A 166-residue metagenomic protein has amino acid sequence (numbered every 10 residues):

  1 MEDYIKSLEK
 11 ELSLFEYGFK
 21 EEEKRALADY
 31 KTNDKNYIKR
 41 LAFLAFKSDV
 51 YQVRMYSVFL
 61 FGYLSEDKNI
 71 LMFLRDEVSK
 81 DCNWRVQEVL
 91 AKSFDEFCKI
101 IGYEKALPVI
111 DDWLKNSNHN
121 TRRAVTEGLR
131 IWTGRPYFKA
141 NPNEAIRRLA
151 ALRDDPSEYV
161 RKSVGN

Functional and structural regions predicted by a protein language model:
M1-I70: N-terminal alpha-helical scaffold/docking segments in eukaryotic complex subunits
E2-I5, T32-A45, E66-V78, I100-D112 (+1 more regions): Amphipathic alpha-helical scaffolding segments comprising HEAT/armadillo-like alpha-solenoid repeats
K20, V53-R54, V86-Q87, R122 (+1 more regions): Residue-level detector of extended alpha-helical repeat arrays and alpha-solenoid scaffolds
E23, S57, L90, V125 (+1 more regions): Conserved hydrophobic register position within alpha-solenoid helical repeats
D49-V50, D81-N83, S117-N118, P156-E158: Short inter-helical turns and helix N-cap capping residues of alpha-solenoid HEAT/ARM repeat scaffolds
G62, D95, L129-R130: Structural signature of alpha-helical solenoid repeat scaffolds
V109-A140: Histidine/lysine/aspartate-rich catalytic loop segments that bind and position anionic ligands
F138, R147, A151-N166: Extended alpha-helical scaffolding segments
